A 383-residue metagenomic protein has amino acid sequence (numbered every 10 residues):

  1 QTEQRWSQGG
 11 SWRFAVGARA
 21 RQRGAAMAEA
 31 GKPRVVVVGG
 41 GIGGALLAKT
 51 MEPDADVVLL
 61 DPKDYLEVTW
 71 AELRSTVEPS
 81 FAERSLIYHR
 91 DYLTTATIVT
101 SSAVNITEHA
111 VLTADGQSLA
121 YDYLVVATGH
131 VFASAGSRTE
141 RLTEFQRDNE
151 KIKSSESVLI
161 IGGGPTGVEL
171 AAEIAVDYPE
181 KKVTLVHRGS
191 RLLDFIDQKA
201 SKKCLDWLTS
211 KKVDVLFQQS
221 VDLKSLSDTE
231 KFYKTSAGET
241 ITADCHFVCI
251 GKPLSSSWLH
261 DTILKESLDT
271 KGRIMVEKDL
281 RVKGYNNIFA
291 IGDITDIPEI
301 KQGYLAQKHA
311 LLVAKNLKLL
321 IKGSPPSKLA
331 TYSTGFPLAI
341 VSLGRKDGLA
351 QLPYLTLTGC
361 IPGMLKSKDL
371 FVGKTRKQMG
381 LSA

Functional and structural regions predicted by a protein language model:
G17-G24, A28-V36, T95-L159, F247-C249: FAD-binding core/adjacent interface of flavoenzyme oxidoreductases
A28-V99, E169-K199, C360: Beta1-alpha1 glycine-rich phosphate/pyrophosphate-binding loop at the start of Rossmann-like nucleotide-binding domains
A30-K32, I300, H309-A383: C-terminal, flexible cofactor-proximal segment of oxidoreductases
L60-A82, A127-K151, A350: Glycine-rich active-site loop/strand segments that organize a redox cofactor
I98-S101, N105-T107, V111, L119 (+3 more regions): A Rossmann-like FAD-binding core segment of flavoenzymes
R138-E156, T240-K315, L319: FAD-site-proximal beta/loop scaffold in flavoenzymes
K151-K181: Rossmann-like NAD(P)H-binding beta-loop-alpha module
